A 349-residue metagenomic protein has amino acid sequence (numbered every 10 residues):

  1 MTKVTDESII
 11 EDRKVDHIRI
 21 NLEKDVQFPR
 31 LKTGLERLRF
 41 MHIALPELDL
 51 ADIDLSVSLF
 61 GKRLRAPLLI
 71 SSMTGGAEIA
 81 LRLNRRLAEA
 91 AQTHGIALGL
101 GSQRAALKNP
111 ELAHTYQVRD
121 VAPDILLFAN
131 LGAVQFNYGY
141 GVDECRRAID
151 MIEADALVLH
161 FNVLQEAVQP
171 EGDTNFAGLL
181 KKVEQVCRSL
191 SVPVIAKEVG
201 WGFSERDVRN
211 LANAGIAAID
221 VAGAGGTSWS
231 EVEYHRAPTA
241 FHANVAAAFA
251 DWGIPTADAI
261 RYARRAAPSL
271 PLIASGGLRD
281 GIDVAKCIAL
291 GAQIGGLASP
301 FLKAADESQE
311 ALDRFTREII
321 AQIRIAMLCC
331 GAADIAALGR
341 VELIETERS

Functional and structural regions predicted by a protein language model:
M1-F60, L64, I344, R348-S349: An N-cap/entry alpha-helix motif that binds or orients negatively charged groups
T2-K24, A298-S349: C-terminal extensions of enzymes
I18, A80-L83, L157: Short, Φ-rich (hydrophobic/aromatic) sequence segments
F40-R104: N-terminal functional module of multi-domain proteins
E78-R86, N109-P110, F136-D143: Glycine-rich anion/phosphate-binding loops
A88-T93, D120-L127, A133-A274, G281-K303: Alpha/beta enzyme core
T93-A133: A gly/proline- and charged-residue-enriched helix-loop-helix capping module
